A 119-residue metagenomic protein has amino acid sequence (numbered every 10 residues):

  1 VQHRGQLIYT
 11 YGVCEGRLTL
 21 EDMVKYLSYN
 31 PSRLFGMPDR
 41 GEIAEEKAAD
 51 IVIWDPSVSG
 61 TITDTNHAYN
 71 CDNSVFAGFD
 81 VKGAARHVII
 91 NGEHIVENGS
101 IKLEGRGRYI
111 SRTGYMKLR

Functional and structural regions predicted by a protein language model:
V1-S57: His/Asp/Glu-enriched, well-ordered alpha-helical/loop segment that forms or immediately abuts the divalent-metal
Q2, G16, S74-F76, G83 (+1 more regions): Residue-level detector of solvent-exposed, low-hydrophobicity positions
T19-D22, T63-Y69, K117: Short, positively charged
I43-A44, A77, R119: Short, intrinsically disordered/low-complexity patches at protein termini and at juxtamembrane boundaries
A48-I110: C-terminal cap of metal-dependent C-N hydrolases
I110-R119: Short, solvent-exposed cationic patches
